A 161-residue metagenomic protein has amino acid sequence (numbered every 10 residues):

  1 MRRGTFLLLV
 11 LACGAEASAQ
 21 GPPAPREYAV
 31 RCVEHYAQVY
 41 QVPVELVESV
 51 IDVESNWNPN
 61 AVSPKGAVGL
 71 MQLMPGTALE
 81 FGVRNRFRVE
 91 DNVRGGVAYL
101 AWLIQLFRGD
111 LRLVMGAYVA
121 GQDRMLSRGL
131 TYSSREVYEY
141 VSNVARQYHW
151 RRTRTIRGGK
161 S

Functional and structural regions predicted by a protein language model:
M1-V10: N-terminal export leaders
R2, S18-A19: Juxtamembrane regions of bacterial inner-membrane/periplasmic proteins, predominantly the peptidoglycan biogenesis
L9-S18: Hydrophobic h-region of N-terminal signal peptides that target proteins for export in Gram-negative bacteria
Q20-S161: Catalytic glycan-binding domains that act on GlcNAc-containing polysaccharides
